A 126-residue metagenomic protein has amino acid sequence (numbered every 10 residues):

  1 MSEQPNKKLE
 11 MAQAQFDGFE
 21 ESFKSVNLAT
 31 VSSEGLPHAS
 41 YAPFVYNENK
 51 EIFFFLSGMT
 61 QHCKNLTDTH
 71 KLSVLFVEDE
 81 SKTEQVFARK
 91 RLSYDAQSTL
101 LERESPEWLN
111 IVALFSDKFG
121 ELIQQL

Functional and structural regions predicted by a protein language model:
M1-L126: Binding-site signature for planar aromatic cofactors or substrates
